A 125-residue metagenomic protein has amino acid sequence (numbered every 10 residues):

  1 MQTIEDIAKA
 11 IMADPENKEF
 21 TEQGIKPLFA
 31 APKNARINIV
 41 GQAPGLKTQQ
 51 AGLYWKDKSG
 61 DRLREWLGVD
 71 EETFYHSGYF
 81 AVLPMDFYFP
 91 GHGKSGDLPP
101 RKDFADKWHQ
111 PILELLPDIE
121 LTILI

Functional and structural regions predicted by a protein language model:
M1-I125: A polyanion-binding, active-site-adjacent surface
